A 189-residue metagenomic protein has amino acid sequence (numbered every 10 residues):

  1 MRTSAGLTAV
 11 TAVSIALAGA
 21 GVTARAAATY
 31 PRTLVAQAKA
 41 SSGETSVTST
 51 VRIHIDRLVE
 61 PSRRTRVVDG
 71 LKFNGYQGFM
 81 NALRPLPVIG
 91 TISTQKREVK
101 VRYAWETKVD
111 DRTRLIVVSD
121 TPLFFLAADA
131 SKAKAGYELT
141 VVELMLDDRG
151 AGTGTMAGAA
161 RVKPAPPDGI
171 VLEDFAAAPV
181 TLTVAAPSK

Functional and structural regions predicted by a protein language model:
M1-A5: Positively charged n-region of N-terminal signal peptides that target proteins for export
L7, A26, S49-I53, D69 (+4 more regions): Hydrophobic transmembrane signal anchors and adjacent membrane-proximal interface regions, especially in viral
T8-G19: Bacterial N-terminal signal peptides
L17, P87, Q95, S131-A133 (+1 more regions): Generic preference for flexible, low-structure residues
A20-A26: Sec/Tat signal peptide C-region and signal peptidase I cleavage site
A27-V109: N-terminal secretory signal peptides
R102-Y103, V109-K189: Mature extracytoplasmic/lumenal regions of exported proteins
